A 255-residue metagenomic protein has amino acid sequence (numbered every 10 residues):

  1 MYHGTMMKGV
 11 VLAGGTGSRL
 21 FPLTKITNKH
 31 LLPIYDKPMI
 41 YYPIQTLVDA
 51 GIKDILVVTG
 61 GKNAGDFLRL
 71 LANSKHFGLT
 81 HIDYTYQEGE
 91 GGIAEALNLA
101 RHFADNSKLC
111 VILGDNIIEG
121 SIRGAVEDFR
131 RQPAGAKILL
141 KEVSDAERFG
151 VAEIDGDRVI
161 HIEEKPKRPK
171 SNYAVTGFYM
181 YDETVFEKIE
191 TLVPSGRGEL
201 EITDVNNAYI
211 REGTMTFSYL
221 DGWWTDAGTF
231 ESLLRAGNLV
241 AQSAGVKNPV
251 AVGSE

Functional and structural regions predicted by a protein language model:
M1-V11, R19-P22, L32-P33, K37-L113 (+4 more regions): Conserved N-terminal catalytic core of the sugar/cofactor nucleotidyltransferase
L31, A152-I154, F217: A structural signal for short hydrophobic beta-strand segments in well-ordered beta-sheet cores
P33, E153, M180-D182: Short, well-ordered beta-strand micro-motif
N73-L79, E153, A208-I210: Short, conserved catalytic or adaptor-binding loops enriched in Gly and charged residues
T85-Q87, L139, S218-L220: Conserved beta-strand termini and adjacent loop/short-helix elements that scaffold enzyme active sites in alpha/beta
C110, V126, R130, R158-S254: Catalytic-core segments of class I nucleotidyltransferases/pyrophosphorylases that form NMP-activated intermediates
G120-R148: Conserved donor-nucleotide/metal-binding helix-loop-beta segment in metal-dependent transferases, i.e., the alpha-helix
